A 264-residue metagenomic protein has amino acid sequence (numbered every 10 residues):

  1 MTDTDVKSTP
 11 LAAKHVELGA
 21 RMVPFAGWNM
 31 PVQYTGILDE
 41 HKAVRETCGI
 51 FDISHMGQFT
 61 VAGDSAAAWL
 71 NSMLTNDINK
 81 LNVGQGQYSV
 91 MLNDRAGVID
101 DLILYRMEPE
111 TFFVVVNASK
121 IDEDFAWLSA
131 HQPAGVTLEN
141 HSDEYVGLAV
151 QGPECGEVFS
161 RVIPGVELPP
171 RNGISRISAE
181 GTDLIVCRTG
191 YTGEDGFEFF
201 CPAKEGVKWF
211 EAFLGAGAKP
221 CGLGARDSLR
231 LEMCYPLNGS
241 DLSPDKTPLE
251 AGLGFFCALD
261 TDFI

Functional and structural regions predicted by a protein language model:
M1-S89, G97-I99, G224: Acidic, proline/glycine-enriched N-terminal capping motif
M1-V32, L38, Y105-I264: Conserved, structured C-terminal
S72, K80-N82, V90-G97, I103-E108 (+2 more regions): Short, charge-rich binding segments
N82-V98, E167-E180: Conserved alpha/beta core surface patches that mediate binding of polyanionic ligands
